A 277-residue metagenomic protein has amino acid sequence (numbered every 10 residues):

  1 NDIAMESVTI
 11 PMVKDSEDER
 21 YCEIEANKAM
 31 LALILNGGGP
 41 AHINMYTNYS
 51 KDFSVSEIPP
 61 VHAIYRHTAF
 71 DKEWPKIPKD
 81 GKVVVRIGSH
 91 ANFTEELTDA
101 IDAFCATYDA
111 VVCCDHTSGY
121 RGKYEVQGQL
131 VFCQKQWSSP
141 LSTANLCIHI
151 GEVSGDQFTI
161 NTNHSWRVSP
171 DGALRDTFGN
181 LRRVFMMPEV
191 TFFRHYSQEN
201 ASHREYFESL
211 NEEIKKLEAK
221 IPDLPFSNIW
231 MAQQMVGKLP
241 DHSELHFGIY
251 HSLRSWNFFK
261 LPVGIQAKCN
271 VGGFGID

Functional and structural regions predicted by a protein language model:
E6-V13, Q127-K135, R182-S197: Short acidic-hydrophobic, aromatic-tinged amphipathic segments that line or gate anion-handling sites
V8-P60, S138-S165: Structural signature of the thiamine diphosphate
M30-G37, E73-V83, F104, M235-D241: Glycine-rich phosphate/diphosphate-binding loops that line cofactor/substrate pockets in enzymes
M45-K51, S89-A91, T117-S118, G172 (+1 more regions): Glycine-rich beta-alpha junction loops
T68-I77, E95-T98, S138, D223-K238 (+1 more regions): A short, well-structured juxtamembrane/interface segment
I87-W166, P262-D277: Glycine-rich, anion-gripping cofactor-binding loops and their flanking helix/strand elements in enzyme active sites
T162-L253: Phosphate/pyrophosphate-binding active-site segments
H246-Q266: Acidic-glycine-rich active-site phosphate/pyrophosphate-binding loop
